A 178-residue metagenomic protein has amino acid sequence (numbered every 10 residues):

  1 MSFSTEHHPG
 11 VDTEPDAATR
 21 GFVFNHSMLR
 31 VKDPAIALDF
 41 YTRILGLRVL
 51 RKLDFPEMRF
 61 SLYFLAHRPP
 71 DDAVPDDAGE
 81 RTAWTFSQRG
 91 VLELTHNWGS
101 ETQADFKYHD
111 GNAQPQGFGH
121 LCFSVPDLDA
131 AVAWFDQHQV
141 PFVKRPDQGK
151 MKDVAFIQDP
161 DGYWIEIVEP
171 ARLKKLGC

Functional and structural regions predicted by a protein language model:
S2-F24, R48-F123, V132-Q158, P170-C178: Vicinal oxygen chelate
N25-R30, I36-D39, L45: Short, contiguous, helix-prone interaction/anchoring segments in small proteins
R30-K32, R51-K52: Basic side chains
A37-T42, L65, F135, G162: Conserved active-site tyrosine of GNAT-family acetyltransferases
I167: Short glycine-/small-residue motifs
